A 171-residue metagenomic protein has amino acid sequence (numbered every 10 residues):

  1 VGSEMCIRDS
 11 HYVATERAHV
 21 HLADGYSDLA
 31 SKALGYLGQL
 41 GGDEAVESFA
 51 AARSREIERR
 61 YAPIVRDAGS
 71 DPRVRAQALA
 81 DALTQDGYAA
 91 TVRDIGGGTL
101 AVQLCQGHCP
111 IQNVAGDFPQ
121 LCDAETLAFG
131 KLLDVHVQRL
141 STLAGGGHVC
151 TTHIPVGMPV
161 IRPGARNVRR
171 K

Functional and structural regions predicted by a protein language model:
V1-I7: Short, small-residue-biased leader/transition segments that mark boundaries at the very start of proteins
S3, A14, R139: Short beta-strand "wing" residues that participate in macromolecule-binding interfaces
R8-D43: Conserved segment of winged-helix/HTH DNA-binding domains
V13, C105, H153-P155: Residue-level recognition of well-ordered beta-strand positions that form the cores of beta-sheet-rich folds across
R17-L22, I111-N113, G157-G164: Short, charged/polar, Gly/Pro-enriched secondary-structure boundary elements
S27-L29, P119-C122, G164-K171: Short intrinsically disordered coil segments
Q39, D43-T151: Mid-protein regulatory/catalytic core that forms ligand/cofactor-binding pockets and protein-protein interaction
S141-K171: Amphipathic alpha-helical interface segments
